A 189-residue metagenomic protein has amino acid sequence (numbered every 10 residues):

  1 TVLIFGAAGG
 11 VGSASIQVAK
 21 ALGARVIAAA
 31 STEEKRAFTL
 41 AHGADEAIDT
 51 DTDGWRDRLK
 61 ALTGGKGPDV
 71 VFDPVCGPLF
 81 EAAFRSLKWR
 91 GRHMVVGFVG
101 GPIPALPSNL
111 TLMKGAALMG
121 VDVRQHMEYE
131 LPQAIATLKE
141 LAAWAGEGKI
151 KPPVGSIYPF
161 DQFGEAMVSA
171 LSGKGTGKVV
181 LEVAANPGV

Functional and structural regions predicted by a protein language model:
T1-D53: Mid-domain Rossmann-like dinucleotide-binding core that forms the NAD(H)/NADP(H) cofactor-binding site
L3, V71-F72, M94: N-terminal Rossmann-like NAD(P) cofactor-binding module of classical short-chain dehydrogenase/reductase
A44, G67-P68, I150, F163: Local beta-strand N-terminus motif with an aromatic residue
G54-G65: Short amphipathic alpha-helix with an adjacent loop that forms part of the alpha/beta core around
P78-K149, G175, E182-V189: Glycine-rich phosphate-binding loop and adjacent beta-alpha segment of Rossmann(oid) nucleotide-cofactor-binding
